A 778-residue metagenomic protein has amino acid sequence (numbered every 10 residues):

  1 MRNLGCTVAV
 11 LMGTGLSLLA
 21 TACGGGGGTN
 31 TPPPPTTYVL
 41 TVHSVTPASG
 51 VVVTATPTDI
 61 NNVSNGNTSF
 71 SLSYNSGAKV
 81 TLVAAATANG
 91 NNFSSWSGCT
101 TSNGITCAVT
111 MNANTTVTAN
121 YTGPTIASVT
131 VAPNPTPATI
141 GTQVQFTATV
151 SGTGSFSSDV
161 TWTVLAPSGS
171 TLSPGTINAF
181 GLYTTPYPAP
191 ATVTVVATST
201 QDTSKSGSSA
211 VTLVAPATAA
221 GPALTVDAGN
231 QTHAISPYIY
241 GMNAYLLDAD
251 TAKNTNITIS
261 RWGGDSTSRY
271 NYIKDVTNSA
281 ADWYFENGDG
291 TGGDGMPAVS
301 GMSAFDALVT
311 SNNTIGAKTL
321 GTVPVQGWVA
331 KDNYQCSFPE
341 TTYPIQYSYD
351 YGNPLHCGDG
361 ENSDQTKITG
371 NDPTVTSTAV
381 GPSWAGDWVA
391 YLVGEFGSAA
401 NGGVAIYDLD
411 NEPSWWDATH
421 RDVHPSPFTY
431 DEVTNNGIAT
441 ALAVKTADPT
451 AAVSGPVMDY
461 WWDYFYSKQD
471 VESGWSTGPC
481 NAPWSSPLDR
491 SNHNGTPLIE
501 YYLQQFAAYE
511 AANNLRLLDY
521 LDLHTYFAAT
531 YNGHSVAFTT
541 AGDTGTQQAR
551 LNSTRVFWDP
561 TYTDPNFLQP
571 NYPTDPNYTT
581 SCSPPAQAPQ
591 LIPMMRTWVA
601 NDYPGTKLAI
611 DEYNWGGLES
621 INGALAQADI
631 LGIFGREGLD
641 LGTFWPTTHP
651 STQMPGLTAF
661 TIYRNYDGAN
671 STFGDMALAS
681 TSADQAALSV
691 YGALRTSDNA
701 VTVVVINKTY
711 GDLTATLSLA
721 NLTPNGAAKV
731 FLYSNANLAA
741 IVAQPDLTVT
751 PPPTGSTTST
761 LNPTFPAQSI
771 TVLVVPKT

Functional and structural regions predicted by a protein language model:
P34-S44, T106-P124: Conserved "repeat-terminator" motif of extracellular CCP/Sushi domains
A78-T106: Surface-exposed interfaces of beta-sheet-rich extracellular modules
A113-G123, V749-T778: C-terminal beta-strand-rich structural cap/linker in extracellular carbohydrate-active enzymes
A219-Q548: N-terminal catalytic cores of secreted or lumenal carbohydrate-active enzymes
A439, A443, Q504-A512, T579-T648 (+3 more regions): Catalytic-core region of carbohydrate-active enzymes that cleave or remodel glycosidic bonds
T446, D519, Y526-N614: Glycoside hydrolase catalytic-domain groove-lining segments
S620, L631-T702, A727, L738-A739: Glycan-recognition and catalytic regions of carbohydrate-active enzymes
D684-G726, V730-Y733, Q768-V774: Carbohydrate-binding surface patches
